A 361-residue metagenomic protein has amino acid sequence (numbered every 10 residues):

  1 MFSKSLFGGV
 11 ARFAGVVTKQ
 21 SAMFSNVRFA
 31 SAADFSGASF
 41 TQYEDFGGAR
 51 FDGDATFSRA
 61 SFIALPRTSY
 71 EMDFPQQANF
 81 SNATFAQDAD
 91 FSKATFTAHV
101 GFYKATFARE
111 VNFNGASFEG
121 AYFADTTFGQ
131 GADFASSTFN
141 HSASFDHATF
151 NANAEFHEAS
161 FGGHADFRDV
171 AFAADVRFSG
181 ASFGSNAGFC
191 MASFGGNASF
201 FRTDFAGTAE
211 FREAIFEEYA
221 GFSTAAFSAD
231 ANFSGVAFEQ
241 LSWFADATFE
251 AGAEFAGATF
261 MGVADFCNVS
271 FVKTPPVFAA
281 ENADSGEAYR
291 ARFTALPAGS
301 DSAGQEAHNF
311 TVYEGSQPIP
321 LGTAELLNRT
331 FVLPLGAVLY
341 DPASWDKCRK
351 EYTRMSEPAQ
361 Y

Functional and structural regions predicted by a protein language model:
M1-Y361: N-terminal leader/targeting and pre-domain segments
